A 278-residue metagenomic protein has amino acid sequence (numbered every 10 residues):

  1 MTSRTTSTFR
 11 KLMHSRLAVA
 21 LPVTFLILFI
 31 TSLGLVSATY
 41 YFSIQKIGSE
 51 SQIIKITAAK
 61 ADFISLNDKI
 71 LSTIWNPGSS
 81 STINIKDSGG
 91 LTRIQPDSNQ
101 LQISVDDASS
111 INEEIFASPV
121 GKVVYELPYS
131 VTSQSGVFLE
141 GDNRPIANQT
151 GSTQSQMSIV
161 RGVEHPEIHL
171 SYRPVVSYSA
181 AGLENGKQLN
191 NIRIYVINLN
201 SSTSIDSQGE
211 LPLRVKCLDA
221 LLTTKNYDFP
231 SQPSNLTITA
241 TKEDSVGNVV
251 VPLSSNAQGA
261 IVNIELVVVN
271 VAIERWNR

Functional and structural regions predicted by a protein language model:
M1-L17: N-terminal leader/signal peptides at the extreme start of proteins
T6-F9, I30, E167: Generic N-terminal initiation segments characterized by hydrophobic and/or small/turn-forming residues
M13-S43, K55: N-terminal single-pass transmembrane signal-anchor helix
F29-L33, I47-S51, D68-I70, Y195-D206: Generic detector of short, locally flexible boundary/turn motifs and exposed helical patches
S37-P166: Beta-strand/loop motifs with alternating small/hydrophobic and polar/acidic residues, enriched in the first structured
A108-I264, A272-R278: Intrinsically disordered, low-complexity regions enriched in Pro/Ser/Thr/Gly and acidic residues
V267: N-terminal Rossmann-like NAD(P) cofactor-binding subdomain of oxidoreductases, focused on the glycine-rich
